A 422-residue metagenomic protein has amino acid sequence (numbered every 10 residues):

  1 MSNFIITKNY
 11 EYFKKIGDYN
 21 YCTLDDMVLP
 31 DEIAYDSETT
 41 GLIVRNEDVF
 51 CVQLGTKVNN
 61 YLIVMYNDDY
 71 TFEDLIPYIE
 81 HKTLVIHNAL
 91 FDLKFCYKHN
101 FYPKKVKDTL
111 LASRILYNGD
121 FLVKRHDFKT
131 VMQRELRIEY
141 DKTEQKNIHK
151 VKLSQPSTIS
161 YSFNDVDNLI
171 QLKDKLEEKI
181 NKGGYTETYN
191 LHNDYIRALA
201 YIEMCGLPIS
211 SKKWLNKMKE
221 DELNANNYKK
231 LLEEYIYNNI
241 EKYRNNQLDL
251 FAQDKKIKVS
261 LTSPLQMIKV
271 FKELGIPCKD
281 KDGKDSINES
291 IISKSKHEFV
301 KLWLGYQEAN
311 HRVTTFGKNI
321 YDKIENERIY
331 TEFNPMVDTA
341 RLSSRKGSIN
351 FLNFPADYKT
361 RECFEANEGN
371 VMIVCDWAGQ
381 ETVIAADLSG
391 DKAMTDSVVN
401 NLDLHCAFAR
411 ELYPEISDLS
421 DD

Functional and structural regions predicted by a protein language model:
M1-S37, D68, V300, N310-R312: N-terminal accessory regions of nucleic-acid-interacting proteins
S2-I16, I43-N181, L191, N401-D421: Active-site-proximal helix-loop-helix substrate-binding element of RNase H-like nuclease domains
S2-N3, K14, E38-I43, E47-V49 (+2 more regions): Acidic, glycine-rich two-metal-ion catalytic cores of nucleic acid-processing enzymes
D18-D31, L75-Y78, A356-V371: A short acidic-Thr-Gly-centered motif at the start of a beta-strand
I33-Y35, K105, I373: Residue-level marker for buried hydrophobic side chains located in beta-strands that build the well-ordered beta-sheet
S37, H87-A89, K107-T109, D282 (+1 more regions): Glycine-rich, histidine-containing beta strand-loop boundary motifs that form or position
Y78-H81, F95, H99, T109 (+15 more regions): Generic, well-ordered alpha-helical scaffold segments in large soluble proteins
P103-V106, D141-K258, S389-V399, D403: Mixed-charge, glycine-rich, non-catalytic linkers/tails in nucleic-acid processing enzymes
